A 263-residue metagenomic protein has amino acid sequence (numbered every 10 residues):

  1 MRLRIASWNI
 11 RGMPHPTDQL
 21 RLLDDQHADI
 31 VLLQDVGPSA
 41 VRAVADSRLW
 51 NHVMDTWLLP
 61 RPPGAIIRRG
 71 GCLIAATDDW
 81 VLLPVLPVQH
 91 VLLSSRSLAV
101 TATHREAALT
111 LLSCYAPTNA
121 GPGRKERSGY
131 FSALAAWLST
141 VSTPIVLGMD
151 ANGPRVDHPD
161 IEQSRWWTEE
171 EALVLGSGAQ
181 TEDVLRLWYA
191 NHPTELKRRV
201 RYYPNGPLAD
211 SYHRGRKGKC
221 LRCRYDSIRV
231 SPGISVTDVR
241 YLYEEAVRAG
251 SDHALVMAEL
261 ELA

Functional and structural regions predicted by a protein language model:
L3-I10, Q19-V44, V100, L111 (+4 more regions): Active-site beta-strand/loop signature of hydrolases that rely on acidic residues for catalysis
R11-M13, G37-S39, W80-V81, R105 (+5 more regions): Short, solvent-exposed loop/turn segments at secondary-structure junctions
I30, V36-N119: Structured beta-strand-rich core segments of catalytic domains in phosphoester-bond hydrolases
I30, V44-D46, W50-V53, S128-P232: Metal-dependent phosphoesterases centered on the DNase I-like endonuclease/exonuclease/phosphatase
L33, I66-P84, Y203-V236, L260-L262: Conserved beta strand-loop-helix elements of the APE1-like EEP
P63, G215-G218, E245-A249: Short proline/glycine-enriched turn/loop segments at secondary-structure junctions
P87-V88, C114-F131, R155-I161: Surface-exposed cleft-lining segments at the edges of enzyme active sites
S235-A246: Low-complexity, intrinsically disordered Gly/Pro/Thr-rich segments
